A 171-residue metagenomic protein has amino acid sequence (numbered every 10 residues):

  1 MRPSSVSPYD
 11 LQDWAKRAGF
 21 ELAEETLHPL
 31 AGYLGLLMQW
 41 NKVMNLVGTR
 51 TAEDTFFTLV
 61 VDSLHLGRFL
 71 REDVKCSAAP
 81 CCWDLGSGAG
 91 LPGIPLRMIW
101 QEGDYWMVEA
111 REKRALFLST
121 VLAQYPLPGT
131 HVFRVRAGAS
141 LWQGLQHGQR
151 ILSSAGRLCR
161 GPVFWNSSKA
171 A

Functional and structural regions predicted by a protein language model:
M1-S77, K113-T130: Class I SAM-dependent transferase core
L37, L96, K169: Residue-level signal for inorganic ion chemistry
D62, D84, E109: Acidic active-site catalytic centers that drive phospho-/nucleotidyl reactions and related ester hydrolyses
L64, I94, S153: Active-site phosphate/pyrophosphate- and oxyanion-stabilizing loops and adjacent acidic/basic residues in soluble
C76-G88: Conserved class I S-adenosyl-L-methionine
A89-E102: Conserved SAM-binding loop of SAM-dependent methyltransferases across substrates and taxa, primarily the Class I
G103-W106, A110-A171: S-adenosylmethionine
